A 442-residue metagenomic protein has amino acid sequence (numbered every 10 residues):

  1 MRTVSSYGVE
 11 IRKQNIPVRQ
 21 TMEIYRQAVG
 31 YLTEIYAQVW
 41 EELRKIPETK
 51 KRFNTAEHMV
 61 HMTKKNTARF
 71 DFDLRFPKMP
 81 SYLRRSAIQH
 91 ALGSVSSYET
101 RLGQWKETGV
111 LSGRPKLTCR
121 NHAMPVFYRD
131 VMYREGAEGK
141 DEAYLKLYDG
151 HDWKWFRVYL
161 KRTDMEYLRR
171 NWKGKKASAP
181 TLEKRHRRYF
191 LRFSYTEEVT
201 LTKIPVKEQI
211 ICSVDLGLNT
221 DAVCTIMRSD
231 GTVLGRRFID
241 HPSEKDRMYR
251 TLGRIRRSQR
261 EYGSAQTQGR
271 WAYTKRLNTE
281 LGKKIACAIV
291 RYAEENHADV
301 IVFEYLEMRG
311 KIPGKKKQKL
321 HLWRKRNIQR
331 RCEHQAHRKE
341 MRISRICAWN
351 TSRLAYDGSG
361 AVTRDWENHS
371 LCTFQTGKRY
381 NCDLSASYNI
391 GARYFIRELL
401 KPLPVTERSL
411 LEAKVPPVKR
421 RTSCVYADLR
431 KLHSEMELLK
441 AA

Functional and structural regions predicted by a protein language model:
M1-A442: Nucleic-acid substrate recognition interfaces
